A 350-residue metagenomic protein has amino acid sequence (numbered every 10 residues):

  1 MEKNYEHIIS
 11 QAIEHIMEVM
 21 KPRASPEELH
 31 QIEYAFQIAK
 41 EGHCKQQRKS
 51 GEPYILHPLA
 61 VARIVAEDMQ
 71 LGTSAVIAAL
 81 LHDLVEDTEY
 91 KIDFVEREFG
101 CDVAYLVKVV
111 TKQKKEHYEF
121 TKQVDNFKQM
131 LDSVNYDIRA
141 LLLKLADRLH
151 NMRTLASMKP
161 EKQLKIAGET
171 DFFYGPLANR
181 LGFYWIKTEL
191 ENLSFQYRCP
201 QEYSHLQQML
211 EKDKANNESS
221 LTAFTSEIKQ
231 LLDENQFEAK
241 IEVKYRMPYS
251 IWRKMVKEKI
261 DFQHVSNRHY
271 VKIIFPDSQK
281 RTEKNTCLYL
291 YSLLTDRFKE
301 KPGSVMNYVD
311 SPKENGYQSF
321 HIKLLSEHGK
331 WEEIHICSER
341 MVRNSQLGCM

Functional and structural regions predicted by a protein language model:
E2-A24, K40-R48, I55-D68, I77 (+5 more regions): Nucleic-acid processing machinery
V19-A35, I92-D102: Short, mixed-charge amphipathic alpha-helical segments
Q37, R63, Y105-V109: Generic alpha-helical structural context detector
L56, A60, L71-L81, D102 (+3 more regions): Alpha-helical scaffolds flanking conserved acidic
L80-D87, I92-V109, F183: Hydrophobic or amphipathic alpha-helical targeting/insertion segments
I92, F99, K108-L141: Conserved phosphate-handling catalytic cores of large alpha/beta enzymes
